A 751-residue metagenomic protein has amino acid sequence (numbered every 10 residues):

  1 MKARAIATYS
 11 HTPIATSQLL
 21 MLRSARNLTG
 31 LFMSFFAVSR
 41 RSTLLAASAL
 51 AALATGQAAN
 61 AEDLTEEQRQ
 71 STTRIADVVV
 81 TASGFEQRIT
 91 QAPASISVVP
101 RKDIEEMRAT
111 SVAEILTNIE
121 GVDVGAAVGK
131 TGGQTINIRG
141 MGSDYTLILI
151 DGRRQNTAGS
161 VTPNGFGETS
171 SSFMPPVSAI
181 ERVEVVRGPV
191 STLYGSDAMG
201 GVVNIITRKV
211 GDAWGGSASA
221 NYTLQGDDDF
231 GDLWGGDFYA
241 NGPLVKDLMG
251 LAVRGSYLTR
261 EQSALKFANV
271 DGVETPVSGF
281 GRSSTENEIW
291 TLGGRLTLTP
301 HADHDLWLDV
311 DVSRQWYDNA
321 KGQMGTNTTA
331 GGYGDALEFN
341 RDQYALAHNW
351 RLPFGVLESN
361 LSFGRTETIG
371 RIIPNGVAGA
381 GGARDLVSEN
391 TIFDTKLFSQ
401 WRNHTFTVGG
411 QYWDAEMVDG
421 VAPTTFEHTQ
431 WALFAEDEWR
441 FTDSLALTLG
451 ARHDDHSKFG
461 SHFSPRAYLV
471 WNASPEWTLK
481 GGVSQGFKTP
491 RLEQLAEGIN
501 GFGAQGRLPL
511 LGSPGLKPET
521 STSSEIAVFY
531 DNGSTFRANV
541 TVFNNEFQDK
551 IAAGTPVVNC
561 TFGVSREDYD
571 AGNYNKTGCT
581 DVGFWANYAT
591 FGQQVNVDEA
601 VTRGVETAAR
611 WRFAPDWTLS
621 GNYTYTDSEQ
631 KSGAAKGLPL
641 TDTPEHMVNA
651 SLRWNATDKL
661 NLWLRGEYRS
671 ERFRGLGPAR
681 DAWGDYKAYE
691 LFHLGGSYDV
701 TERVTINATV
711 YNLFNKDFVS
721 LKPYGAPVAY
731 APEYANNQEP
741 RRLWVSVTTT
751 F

Functional and structural regions predicted by a protein language model:
K2-T117, N241-G242, W290-L292, L298-A302 (+2 more regions): N-terminal Sec signal peptide and the immediately downstream disordered periplasmic leader that contains the TonB box
L22, F36, N156-A158, E546-Q548 (+2 more regions): C-terminal beta-signal and adjacent terminal beta-strands/loops of Gram-negative outer-membrane beta-barrel proteins
T81, A113, T117-T157, E181: Extracytoplasmic beta-strand/coil segments of soluble accessory domains associated with Gram-negative outer-membrane
V112-I115, Q134-N137, L149-D151, S170-P176 (+3 more regions): N-terminal periplasmic accessory domains that precede and gate Gram-negative outer-membrane beta-barrel machines
Q155-R187: Short acidic/polar hinge/loop motifs at secondary-structure boundaries that mediate gating or recognition
G211-D335: Periplasmic-side early beta-strands and strand-to-turn transitions of outer-membrane beta-barrels
S219, T407, R440-S444, F543-E546 (+3 more regions): Gram-negative outer-membrane beta-barrel transporters
G325-R351, L386, N472, E476-T478 (+7 more regions): Outer-membrane beta-barrel signature, preferentially recognizing the C-terminal barrel domain of Gram-negative
